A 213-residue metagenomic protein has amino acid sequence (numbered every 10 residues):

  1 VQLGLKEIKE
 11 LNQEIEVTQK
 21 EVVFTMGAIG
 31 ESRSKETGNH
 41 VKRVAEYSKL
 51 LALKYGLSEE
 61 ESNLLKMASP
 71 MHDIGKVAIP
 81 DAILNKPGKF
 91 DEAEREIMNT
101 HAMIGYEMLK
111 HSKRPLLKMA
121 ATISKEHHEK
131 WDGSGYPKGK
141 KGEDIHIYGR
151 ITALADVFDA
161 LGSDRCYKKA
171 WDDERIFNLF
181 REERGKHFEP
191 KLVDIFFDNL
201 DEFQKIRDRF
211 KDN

Functional and structural regions predicted by a protein language model:
V1-G4, I8, I15, V22: Heptad-repeat alpha-helical coiled-coil signal-transmission segments
Q13-N213: Metal-dependent catalytic cores of enzymes that make or break cyclic nucleotides and related phosphoester linkages
